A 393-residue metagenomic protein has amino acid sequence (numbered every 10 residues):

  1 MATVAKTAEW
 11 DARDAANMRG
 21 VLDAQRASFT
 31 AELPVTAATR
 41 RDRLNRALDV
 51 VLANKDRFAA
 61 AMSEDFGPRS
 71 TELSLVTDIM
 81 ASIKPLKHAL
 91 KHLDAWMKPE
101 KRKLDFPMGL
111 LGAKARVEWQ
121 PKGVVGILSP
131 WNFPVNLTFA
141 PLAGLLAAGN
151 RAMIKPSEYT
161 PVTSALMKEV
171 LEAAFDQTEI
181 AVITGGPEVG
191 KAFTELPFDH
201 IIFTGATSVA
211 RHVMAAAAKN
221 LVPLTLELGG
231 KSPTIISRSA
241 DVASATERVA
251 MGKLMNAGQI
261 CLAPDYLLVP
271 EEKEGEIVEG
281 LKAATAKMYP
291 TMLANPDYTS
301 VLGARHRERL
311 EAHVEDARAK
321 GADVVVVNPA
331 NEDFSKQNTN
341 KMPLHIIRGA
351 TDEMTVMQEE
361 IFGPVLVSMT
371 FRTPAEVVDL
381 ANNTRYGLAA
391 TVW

Functional and structural regions predicted by a protein language model:
A2-K114: N-terminal Rossmann-like NAD(P)+-binding subdomain of aldehyde/semialdehyde dehydrogenases
A2-T3, A27, T36, A286 (+1 more regions): Conserved C-terminal structural/oligomerization subdomain of aldehyde/semialdehyde dehydrogenase
W10-A12, F175, S208-T351, T373-A375 (+1 more regions): ALDH superfamily catalytic-core signature
A16, G20-D23, A27, A38 (+15 more regions): Replace "anionic and nucleotidyl ligands
T39, A140, Y159, E188 (+6 more regions): Residue-level recognition of oxygen-bearing side chains
R40, L86, G149, I180 (+7 more regions): Residue-level signal for inorganic ion chemistry
K55, A322-V326, Y386-W393: Bilobed periplasmic-binding protein-like "clamshell/Venus-flytrap" ligand-binding domains
D105-S244, G275, F371: Rossmann-like NAD(P) dinucleotide-binding subdomain of oxidoreductase/dehydrogenase enzymes
